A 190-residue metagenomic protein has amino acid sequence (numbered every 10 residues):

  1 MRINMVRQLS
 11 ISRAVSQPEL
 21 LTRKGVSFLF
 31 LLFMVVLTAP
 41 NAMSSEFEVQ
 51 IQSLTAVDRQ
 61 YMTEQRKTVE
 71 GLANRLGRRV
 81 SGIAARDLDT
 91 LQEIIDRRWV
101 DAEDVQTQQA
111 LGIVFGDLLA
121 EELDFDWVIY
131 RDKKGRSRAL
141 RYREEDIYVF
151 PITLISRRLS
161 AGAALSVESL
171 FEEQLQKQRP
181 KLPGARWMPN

Functional and structural regions predicted by a protein language model:
M1-T22: N-terminal secretory signal peptides that target proteins for export/translocation
R23-F33: Sec-dependent N-terminal signal peptides
A42-S44: Boundary at the C-terminal end of the N-terminal hydrophobic targeting segment
F47-E103: N-terminal low-complexity, intrinsically disordered segments
D104-Q108: Solvent-exposed, acidic/flexible segments
Q109-R158: Amphipathic protein-protein interaction modules
A139-N190: A recognition module on extended beta-rich or small alphabeta surfaces enriched in W/G with H and D/E
